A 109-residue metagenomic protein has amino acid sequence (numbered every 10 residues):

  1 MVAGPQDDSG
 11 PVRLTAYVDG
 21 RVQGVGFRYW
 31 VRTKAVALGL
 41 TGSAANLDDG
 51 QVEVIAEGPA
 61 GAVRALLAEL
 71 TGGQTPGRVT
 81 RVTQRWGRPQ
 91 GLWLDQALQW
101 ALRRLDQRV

Functional and structural regions predicted by a protein language model:
M1-V109: Intrinsically disordered, low-complexity, mixed-charge
